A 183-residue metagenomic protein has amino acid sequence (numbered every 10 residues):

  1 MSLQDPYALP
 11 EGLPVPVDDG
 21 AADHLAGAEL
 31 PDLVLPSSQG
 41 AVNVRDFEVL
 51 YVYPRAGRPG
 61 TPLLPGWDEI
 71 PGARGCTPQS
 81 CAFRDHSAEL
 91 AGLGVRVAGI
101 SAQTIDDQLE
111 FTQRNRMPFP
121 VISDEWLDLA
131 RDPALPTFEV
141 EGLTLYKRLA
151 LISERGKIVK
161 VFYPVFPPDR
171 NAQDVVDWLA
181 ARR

Functional and structural regions predicted by a protein language model:
M1-R183: Chalcogenol-based redox active-site neighborhoods
